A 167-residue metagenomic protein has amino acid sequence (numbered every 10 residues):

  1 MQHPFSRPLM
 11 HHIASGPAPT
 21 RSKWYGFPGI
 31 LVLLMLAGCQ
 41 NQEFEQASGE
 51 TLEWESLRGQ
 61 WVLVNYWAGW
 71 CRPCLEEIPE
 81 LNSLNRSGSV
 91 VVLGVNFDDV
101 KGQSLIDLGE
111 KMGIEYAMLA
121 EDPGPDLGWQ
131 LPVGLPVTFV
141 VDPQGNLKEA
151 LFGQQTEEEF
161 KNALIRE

Functional and structural regions predicted by a protein language model:
H3-P28: Bacterial N-terminal signal peptides that target proteins for export
L36-G38: C-terminal motif of bacterial Sec signal peptides marking the signal peptidase cleavage site
Q42-V62, L127: A short beta-strand-turn-helix
Q60-V62, Y66-W70, G134: Short pre-active-site segment immediately N-terminal to redox-active cysteine/selenocysteine motifs in thiol-based
L63-N65, G94-N96, F139-V140: Hydrophobic beta-strand core positions in alpha/beta domains
Y66-E80: Conserved redox-active cysteine motifs that mediate thiol-disulfide chemistry, especially di-cysteine Cys-X(1-2)-Cys
E76, R86-D122: Conserved segment of the thioredoxin-like fold in thiol-based oxidoreductases
E110-I114, E121-L164: Thiol/disulfide oxidoreductase modules built on the thioredoxin-like
